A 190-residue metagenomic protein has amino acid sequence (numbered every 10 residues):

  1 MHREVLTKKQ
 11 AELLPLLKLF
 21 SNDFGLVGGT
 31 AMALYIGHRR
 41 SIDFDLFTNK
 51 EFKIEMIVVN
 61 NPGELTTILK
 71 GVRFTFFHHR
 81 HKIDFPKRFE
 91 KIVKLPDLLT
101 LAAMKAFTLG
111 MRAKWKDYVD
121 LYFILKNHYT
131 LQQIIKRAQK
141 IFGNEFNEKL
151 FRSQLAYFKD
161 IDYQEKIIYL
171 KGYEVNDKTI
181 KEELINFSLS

Functional and structural regions predicted by a protein language model:
M1-S190: Compositionally biased terminal segments of proteins
